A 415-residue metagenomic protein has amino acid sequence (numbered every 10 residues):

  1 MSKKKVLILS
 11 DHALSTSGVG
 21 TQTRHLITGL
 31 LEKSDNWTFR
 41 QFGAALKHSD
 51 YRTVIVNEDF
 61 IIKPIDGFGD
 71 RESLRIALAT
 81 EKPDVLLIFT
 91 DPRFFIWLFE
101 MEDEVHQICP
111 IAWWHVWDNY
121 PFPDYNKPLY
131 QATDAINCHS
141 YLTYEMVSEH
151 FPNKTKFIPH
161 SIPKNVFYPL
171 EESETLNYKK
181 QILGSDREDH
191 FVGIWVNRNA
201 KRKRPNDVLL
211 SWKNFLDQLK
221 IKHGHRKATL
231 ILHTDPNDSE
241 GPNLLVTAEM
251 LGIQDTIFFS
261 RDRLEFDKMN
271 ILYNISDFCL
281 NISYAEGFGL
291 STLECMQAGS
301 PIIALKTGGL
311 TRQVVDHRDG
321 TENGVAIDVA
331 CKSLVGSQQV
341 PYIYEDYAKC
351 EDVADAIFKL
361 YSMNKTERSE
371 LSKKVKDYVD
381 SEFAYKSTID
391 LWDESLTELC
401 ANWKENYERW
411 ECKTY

Functional and structural regions predicted by a protein language model:
M1-D50, E81: N-terminal subdomain of nucleotide-sugar transferases
I8, D186-K203, L209-W212: Conserved donor-binding/catalytic core segment of Leloir-type glycosyltransferases
L142, S161: Carbohydrate-associated surface elements
Y168-D186: A short helix/loop element that forms part of the nucleotide-sugar donor recognition site in Leloir-type
G241-R263: Nucleotide-activated donor-binding/catalytic signature segment of Leloir-type glycosyltransferases, i.e., the conserved
Y284: Aromatic "clamp/platform" in nucleotide-sugar-dependent glycosyltransferases that forms part of the donor/acceptor
P301-A304, V314-V315, E322-A326: Short hydrophobic beta-strand element within catalytic cores of glycosyltransferases and related nucleotide-activated
G336-D346, C350-Y415: C-terminal amphipathic helix plus adjacent low-complexity, charged tail appended to glycosyltransferase catalytic
